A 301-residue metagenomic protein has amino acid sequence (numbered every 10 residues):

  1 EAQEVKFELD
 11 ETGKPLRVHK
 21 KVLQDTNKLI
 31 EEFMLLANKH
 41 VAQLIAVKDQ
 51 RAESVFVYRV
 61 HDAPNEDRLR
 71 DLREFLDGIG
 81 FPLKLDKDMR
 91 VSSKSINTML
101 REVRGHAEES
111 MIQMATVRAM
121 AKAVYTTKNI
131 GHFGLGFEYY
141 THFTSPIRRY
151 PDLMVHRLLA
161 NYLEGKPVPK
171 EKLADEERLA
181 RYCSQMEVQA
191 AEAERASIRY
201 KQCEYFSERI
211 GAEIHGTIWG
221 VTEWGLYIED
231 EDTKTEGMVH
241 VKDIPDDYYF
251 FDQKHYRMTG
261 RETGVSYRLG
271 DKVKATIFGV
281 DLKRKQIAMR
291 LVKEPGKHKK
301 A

Functional and structural regions predicted by a protein language model:
E1-P245, G270, T276, V280-R290 (+1 more regions): Electropositive polyanion-binding surfaces
D232-S266: Beta-strand/loop nucleic-acid-binding surfaces
